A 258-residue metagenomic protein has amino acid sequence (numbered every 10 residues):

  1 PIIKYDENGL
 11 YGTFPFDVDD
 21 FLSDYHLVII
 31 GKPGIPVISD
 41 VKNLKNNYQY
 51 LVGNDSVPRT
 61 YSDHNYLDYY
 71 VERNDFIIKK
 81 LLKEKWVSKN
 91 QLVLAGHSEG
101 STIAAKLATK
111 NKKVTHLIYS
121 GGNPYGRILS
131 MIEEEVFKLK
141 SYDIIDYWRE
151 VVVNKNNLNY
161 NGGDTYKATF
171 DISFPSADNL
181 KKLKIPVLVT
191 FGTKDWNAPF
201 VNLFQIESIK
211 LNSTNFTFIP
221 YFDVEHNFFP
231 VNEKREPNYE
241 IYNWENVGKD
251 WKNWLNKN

Functional and structural regions predicted by a protein language model:
P1-F21, P36: Short, surface-exposed "cap/lid" segments of acyl-processing enzymes
K45-K85: Alpha/beta-hydrolase active-site loop
W86-S98: Alpha/beta-hydrolase fold nucleophile elbow
T109-N159: Hydrolase active-site cap/lid region
L183, V189-F191: Short beta-strand/loop motif that positions the catalytic acidic residue of the alpha/beta-hydrolase fold
W196-N202: Conserved alpha/beta-hydrolase "acid-adjacent" motif
K210-P230: Catalytic histidine neighborhood in serine/cysteine hydrolases with alpha/beta-hydrolase-type architecture
V224-F228, N232-N258: Catalytic active-site module of serine/aspartate enzymes centered on a nucleophile-bearing elbow/loop
